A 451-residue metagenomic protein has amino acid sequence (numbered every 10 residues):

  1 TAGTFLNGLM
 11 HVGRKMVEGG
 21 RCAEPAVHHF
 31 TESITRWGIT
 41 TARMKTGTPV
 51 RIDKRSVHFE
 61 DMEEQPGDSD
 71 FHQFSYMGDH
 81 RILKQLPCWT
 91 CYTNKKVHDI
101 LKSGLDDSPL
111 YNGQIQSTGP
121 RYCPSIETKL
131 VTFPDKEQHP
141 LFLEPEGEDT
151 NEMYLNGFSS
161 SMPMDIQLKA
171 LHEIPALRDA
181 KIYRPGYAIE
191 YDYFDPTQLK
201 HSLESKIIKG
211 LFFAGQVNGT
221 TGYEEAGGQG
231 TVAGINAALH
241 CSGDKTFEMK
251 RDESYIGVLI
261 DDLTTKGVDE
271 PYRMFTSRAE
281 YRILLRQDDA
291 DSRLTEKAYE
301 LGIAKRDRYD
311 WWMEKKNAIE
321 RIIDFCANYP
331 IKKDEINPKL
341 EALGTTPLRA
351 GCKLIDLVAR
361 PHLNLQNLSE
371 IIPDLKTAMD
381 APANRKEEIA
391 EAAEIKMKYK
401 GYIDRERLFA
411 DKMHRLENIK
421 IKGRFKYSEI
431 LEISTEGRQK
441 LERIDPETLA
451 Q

Functional and structural regions predicted by a protein language model:
A2-I52, I174-P175, D179, V232-H240: Glycine-rich loop(s) and the adjacent beta-strand/alpha-helix scaffold that form part
G3, D195-I208, D252-S277, R282-S292: Flexible glycine/proline-rich, aromatic-decorated loop/lid segments
E32-L168, T265-R349, L354, A359-P361: An anion/pyrophosphate-binding glycine-rich loop and adjacent beta-alpha core in soluble alpha-beta enzymes
M44, Y111-T118, L177-P185, D244-M249 (+1 more regions): Flexible, glycine/charged-enriched surface loops at secondary-structure junctions
Y154-T220, F247-D261, K386-K440, D445-T448: A glycine-rich dinucleotide-binding beta-alpha-beta segment and adjacent secondary-structure elements that constitute
Q216-E224, E280-R282: Glycine-rich phosphate/pyrophosphate-binding beta-alpha loops
A226-M249: Internal hydrophobic alpha-helix adjacent to the cofactor/substrate pocket in enzyme cavities
R278, T295-Q451: Extended, charge-enriched "interface" segments that sit outside catalytic cores
